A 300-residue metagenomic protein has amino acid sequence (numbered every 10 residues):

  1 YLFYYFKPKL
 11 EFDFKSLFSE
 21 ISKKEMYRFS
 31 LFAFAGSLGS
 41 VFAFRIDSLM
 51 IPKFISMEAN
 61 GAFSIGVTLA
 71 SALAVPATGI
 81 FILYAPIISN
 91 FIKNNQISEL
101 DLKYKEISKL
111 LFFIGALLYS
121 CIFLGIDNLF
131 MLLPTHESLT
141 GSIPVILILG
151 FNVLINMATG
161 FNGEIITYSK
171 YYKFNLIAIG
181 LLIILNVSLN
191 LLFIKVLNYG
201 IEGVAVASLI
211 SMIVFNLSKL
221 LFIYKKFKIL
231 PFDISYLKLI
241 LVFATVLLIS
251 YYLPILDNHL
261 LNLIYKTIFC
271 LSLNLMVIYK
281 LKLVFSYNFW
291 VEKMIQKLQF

Functional and structural regions predicted by a protein language model:
Y1-F44, I87, I92-L102, K226-I240 (+2 more regions): Interhelical loop/hinge segments that connect adjacent transmembrane helices in multipass membrane
L10, I249-F300: Membrane-proximal transmembrane or re-entrant/amphipathic helices at the cytosolic face
E25-F29, A33, I51-S71, E99 (+2 more regions): Interfacial/gating helices of multi-pass transporter permease domains
L31-F32, D47-L49, G61-F81, K109-F113 (+1 more regions): Alpha-helical transmembrane segments of polytopic membrane transporters and translocases
M57, I122-L154, N198, E202: Interfacial segments at transmembrane-helix termini and the short loops linking adjacent helices
G66, A70-S108, N162-Y168: Helix-loop junctions and terminal segments of transmembrane helices in multi-pass membrane transport/translocation
L147-L181, I223-K225: Membrane-interface junctions at transmembrane-helix termini in multi-pass inner-membrane proteins
K173-L176, G180-L217, Y252-F269, F289: Membrane-interface helix-loop junctions in multi-pass transport and translocation proteins
